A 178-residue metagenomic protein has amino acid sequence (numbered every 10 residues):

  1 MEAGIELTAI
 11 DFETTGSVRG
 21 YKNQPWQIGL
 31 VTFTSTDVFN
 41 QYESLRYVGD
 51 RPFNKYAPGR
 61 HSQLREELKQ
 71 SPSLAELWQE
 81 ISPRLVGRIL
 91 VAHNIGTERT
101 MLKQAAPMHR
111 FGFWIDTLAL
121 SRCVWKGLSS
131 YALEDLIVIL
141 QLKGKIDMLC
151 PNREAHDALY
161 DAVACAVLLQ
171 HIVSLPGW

Functional and structural regions predicted by a protein language model:
M1-E2, V163-W178: Acidic two-metal-ion nuclease catalytic site recognized across multiple nuclease folds, prominently DnaQ/RNase D-T
M1-G112, D135-L142, C150-N152, H156: Conserved non-catalytic scaffold segment of RNase H-like nuclease domains
W114-D135: Short alpha-helix plus adjacent loop in nuclease-associated cores
V124, L140-K143, I172-L175: Change "in soluble alpha/beta enzymes" to "in soluble alpha/beta proteins
L128, K143-M148: Substrate-binding/catalytic groove segments of enzymes that remodel or degrade extracellular structural polymers
I146-L169: A charged, well-structured terminal subsegment
